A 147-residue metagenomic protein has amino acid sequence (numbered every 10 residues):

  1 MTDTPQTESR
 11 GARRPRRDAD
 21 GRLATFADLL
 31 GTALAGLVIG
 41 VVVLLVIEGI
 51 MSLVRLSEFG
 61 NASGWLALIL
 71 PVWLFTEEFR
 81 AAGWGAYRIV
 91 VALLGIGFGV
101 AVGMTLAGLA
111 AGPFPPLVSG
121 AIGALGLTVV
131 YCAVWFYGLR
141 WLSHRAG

Functional and structural regions predicted by a protein language model:
M1-R10, L139-G147: Short, charged juxtamembrane terminal tails flanking transmembrane helices
T2-L53: N-terminal signal-anchor transmembrane alpha-helix
D20-A35, Y87-F98, S119-I122, R140-G147: Cytoplasm-facing juxtamembrane segments at the starts of transmembrane helices in multi-pass membrane proteins
G40-G49, G95-G112: Hydrophobic alpha-helical transmembrane segments and adjacent interfacial helices in integral membrane proteins
L45, V100, A111-G147: Alpha-helical membrane-associated segments of multi-pass integral membrane proteins
M51-S63, A110-A121: Membrane-helix interface segments in multi-pass membrane proteins
L56-E77, T128-Y131: Generic alpha-helical transmembrane segments
L74-M104: Loop-to-transmembrane helix junctions at the membrane interface
